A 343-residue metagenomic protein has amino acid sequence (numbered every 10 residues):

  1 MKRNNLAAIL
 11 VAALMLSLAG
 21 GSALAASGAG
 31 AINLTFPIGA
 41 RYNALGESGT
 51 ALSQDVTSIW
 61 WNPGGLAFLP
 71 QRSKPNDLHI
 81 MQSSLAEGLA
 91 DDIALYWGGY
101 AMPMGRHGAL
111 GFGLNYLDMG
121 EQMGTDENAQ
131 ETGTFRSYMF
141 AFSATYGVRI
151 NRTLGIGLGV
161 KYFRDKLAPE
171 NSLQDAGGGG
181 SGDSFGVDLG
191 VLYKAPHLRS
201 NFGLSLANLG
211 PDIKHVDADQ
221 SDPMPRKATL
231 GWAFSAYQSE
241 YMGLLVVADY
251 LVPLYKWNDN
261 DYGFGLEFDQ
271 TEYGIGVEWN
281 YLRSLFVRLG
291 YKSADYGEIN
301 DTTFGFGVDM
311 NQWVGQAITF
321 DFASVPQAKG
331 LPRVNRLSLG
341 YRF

Functional and structural regions predicted by a protein language model:
M1-L10: Bacterial N-terminal signal peptides that target proteins for export
I9-A19: Bacterial N-terminal signal peptides
L24-F343: Subset of outer-membrane beta-barrel
